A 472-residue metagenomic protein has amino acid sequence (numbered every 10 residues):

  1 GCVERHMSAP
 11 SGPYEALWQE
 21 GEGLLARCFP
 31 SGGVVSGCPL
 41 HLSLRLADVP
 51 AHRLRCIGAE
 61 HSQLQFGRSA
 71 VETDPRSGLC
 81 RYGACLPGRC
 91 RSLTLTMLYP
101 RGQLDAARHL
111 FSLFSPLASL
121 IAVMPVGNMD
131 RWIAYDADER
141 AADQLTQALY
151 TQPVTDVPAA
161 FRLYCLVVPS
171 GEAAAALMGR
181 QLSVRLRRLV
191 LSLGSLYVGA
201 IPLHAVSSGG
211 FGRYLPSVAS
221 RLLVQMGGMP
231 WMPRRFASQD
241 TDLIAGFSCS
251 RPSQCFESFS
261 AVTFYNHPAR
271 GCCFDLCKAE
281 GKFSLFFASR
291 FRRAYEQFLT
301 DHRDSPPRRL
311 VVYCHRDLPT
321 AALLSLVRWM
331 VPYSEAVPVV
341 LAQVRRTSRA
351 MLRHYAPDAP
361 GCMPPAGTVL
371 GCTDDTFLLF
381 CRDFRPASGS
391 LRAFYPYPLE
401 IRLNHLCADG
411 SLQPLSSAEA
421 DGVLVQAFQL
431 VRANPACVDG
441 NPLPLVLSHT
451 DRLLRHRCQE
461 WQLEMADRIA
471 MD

Functional and structural regions predicted by a protein language model:
G1-H204, Q462, A466-D472: Extended, highly charged clamp/arch subdomains and adjacent linkers that form or line substrate-binding channels
V126, I133-R140, A148-D472: Long, contiguous domain-sized segments
